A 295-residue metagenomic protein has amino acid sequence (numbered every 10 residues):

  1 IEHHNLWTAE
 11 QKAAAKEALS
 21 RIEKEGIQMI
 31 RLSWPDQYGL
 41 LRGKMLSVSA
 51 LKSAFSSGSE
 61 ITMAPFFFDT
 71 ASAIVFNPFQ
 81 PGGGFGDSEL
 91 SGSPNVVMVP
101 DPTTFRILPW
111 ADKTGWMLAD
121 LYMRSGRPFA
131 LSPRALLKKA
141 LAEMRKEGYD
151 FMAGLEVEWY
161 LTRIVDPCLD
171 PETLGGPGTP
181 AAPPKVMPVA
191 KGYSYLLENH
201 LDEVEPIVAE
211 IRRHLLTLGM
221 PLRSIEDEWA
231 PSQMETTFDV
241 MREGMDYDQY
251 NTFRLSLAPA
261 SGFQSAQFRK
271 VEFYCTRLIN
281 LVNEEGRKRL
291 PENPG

Functional and structural regions predicted by a protein language model:
I1-D227, D246-Y250, A258, F263 (+4 more regions): ATP/Mg2+-dependent ligation/transfer catalytic cores
A230-R242: Short, conserved helix/loop micro-motifs enriched in His/Cys and acidic residues
F238, T252-S256: Short, hydrophobic/π-rich interface segment
